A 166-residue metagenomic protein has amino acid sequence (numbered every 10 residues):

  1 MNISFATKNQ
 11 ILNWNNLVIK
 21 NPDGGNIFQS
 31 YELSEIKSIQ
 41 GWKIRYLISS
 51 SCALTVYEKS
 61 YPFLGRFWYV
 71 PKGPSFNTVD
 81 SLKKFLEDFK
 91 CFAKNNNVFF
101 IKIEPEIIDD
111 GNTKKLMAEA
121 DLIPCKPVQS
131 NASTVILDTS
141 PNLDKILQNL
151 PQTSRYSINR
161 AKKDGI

Functional and structural regions predicted by a protein language model:
M1-L12, C52, A118-I166: Acyltransferase donor/substrate-recognition loop-hinge adjacent to the catalytic core
S4-S50: N-terminal charged segments
N13-N16, E32-E35, S81, D88 (+3 more regions): Exposed alpha-helical structural elements
S34-K102: Conserved donor-binding loop and adjoining core beta-sheet/short helix segment in diverse acyl/aminoacyl transferases
G73-S75, E104-I108, D138-S140: Beta-hairpin (beta-strand-turn-beta-strand) motif
D80-T134: Non-catalytic accessory segments adjacent to catalytic cores
